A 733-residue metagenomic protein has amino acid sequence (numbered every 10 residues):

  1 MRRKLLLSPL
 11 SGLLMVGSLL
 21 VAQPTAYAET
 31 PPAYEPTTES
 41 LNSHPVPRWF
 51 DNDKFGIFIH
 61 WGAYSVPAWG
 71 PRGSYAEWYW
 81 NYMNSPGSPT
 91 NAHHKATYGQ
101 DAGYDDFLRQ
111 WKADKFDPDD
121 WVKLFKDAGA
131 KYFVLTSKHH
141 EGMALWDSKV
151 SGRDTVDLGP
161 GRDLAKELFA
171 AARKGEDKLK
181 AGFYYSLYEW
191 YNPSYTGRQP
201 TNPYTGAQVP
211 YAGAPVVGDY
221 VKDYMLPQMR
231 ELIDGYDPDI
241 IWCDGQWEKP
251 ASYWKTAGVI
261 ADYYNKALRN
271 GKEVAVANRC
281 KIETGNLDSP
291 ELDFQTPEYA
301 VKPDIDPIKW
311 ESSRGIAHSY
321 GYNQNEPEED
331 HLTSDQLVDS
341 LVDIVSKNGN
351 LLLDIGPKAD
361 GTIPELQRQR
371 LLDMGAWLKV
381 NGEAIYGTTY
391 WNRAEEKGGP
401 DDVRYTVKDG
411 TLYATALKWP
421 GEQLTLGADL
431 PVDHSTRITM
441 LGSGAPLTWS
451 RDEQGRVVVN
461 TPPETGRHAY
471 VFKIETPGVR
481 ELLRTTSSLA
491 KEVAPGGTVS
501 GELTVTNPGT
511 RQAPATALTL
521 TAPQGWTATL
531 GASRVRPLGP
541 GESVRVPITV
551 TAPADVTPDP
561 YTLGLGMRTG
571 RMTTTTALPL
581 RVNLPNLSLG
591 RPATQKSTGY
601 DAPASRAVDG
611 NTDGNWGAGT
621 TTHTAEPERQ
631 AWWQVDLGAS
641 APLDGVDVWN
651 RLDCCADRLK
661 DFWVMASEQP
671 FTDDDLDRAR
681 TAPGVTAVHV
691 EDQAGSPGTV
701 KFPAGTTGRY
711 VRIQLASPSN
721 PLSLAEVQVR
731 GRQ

Functional and structural regions predicted by a protein language model:
M1-A28: Secretory targeting and sorting signals
E29-L483, D647, H689, A716: Mature catalytic domains of secreted/periplasmic carbohydrate-active enzymes
T136, R451-E453, P462-E464, V493 (+2 more regions): Short proline/glycine- and polar residue-rich coil/turn motifs
L430, V471, T476, L584-L587 (+3 more regions): Aromatic, loop-rich ligand-recognition surfaces of beta-strand-rich domains
E464, T551-T557: Short, surface-exposed loop/turn segments at beta-strand-coil junctions that are enriched for proline with nearby
V505-G509: Asparagine-centered strand-capping/turn motif at beta-strand->loop junctions
T510-T516, L659: Short acidic/proline- and small/hydrophobic-mixed sequence motifs that coincide with surface turns and coil-to-beta
D555-N583: Terminal connector regions
